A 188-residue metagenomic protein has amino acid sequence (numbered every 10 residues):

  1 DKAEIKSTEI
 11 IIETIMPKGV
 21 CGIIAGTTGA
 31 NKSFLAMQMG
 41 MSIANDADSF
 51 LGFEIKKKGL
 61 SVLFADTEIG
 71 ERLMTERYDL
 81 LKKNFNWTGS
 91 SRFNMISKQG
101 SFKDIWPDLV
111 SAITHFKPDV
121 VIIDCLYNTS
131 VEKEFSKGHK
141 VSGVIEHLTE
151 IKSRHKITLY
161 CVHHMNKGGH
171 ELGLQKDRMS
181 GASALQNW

Functional and structural regions predicted by a protein language model:
K2-E13, P17-K18: Non-catalytic, mobile gating and regulatory segments of ester bond hydrolases
K6, I12, T28, D48 (+2 more regions): Conserved inter-motif catalytic segment of the P-loop NTP-binding fold
M16, I24, G40, F64: Conserved hydrophobic/aromatic pocket- or pore-lining residues that grip, position, or stack substrates in active sites
K18-G22, G59-L60: Pre-Walker A (Motif I) flank of P-loop NTPase domains
I23-I24, G29, F34, V120 (+1 more regions): Phosphate-binding/switch region of NTP-binding enzymes
L35-M39: Hydrophobic positions on the alpha1 helix immediately C-terminal to the Walker A/P-loop
A44: Gly/Ala-rich phosphate-binding loop of Rossmann-like dinucleotide-binding domains, activating on the conserved
A47-K56, R178-A182: Conserved Walker
